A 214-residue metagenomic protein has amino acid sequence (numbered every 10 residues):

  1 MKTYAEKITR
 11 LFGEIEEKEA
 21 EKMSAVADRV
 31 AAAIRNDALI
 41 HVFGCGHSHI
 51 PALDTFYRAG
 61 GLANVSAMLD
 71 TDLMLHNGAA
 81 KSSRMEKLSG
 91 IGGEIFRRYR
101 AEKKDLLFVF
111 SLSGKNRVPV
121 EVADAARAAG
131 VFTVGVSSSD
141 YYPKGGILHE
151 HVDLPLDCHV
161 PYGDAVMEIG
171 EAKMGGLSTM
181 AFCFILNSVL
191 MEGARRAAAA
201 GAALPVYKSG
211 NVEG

Functional and structural regions predicted by a protein language model:
M1-K18: Generic N-terminal amphipathic, Lys/Arg-enriched alpha-helix
L11, V26-R29, I91, V122: A ubiquitous structural signal for well-ordered alpha-helices
K18-A33, I95: A short, well-structured juxtamembrane/interface segment
H41-A194: Glycine-rich phosphate-binding loops that contact phosphosugars or nucleotide phosphates
D164-V166, F184, A194-G214: Internal, active-site/partner-interface "lid" segment
